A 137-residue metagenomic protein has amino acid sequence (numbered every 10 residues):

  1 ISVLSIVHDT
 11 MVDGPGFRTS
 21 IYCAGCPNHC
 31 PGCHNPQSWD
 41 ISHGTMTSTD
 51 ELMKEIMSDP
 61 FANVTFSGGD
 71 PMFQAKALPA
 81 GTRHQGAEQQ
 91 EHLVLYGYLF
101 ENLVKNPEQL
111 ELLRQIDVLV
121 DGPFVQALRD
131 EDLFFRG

Functional and structural regions predicted by a protein language model:
I1, F17, N35-L112: Conserved Radical SAM active-site core
S2-H29: N-terminal pre-triad scaffold of radical SAM enzymes
M11, F100, A127: Surface-exposed, flexible loop/turn segments at secondary-structure boundaries
M11, I56, L110, D132-F135: Short secondary-structure boundary/capping segments
K105, L113, V118-G137: Classical nucleotidyltransferase
